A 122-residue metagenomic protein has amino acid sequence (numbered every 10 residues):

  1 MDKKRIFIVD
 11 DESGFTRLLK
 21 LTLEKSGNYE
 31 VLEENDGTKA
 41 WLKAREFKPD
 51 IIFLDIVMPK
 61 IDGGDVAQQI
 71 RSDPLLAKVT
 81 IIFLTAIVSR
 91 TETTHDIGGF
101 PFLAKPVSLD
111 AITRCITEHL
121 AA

Functional and structural regions predicted by a protein language model:
D10, D55: Active-site residues of response regulator receiver
S13-L32: Two-component/phosphorelay signaling modules centered on CheY-like receiver
E34-T38: Conserved Asp/Asn-Gly motif in the active-site loop of CheY-like receiver
F47-F53: Active-site beta3 strand of CheY-like receiver
M58: Receiver (REC) domain active-site loop signature in two-component systems and cognate sites in sensor histidine kinases
I82-L84: Hydrophobic/aromatic residues positioned on beta-strands within the core alpha/beta folds
V107-E118: C-terminal output helix
